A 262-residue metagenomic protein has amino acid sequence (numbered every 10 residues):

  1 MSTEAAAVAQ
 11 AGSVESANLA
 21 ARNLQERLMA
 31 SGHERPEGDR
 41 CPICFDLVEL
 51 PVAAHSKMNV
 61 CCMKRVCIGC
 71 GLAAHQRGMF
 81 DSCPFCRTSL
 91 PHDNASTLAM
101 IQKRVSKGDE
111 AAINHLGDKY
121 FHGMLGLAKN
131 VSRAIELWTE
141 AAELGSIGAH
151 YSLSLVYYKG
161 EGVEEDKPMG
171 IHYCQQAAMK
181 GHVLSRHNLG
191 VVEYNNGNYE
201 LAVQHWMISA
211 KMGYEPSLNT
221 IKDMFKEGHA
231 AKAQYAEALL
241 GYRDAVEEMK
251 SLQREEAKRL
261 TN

Functional and structural regions predicted by a protein language model:
S2-A54: Proximal pre-RING flanking segment of RING-type E3 ubiquitin ligases
C41-C44, M58-N59, C67, C83-C86: Short cysteine-rich clusters marking metal-coordination/redox-active sites
C61, R65-M79: Cys/His-coordinated zinc-finger cores
M63, S106-I113, Y120-M124, W138 (+7 more regions): Short helix-capping/linker turns of helical repeat alpha-solenoids
D93-M100, L127-L137, V163-Y173, N196-H205 (+1 more regions): Structural signature of tandem alpha-helical TPR/SEL1-like repeats, specifically the intra-repeat loop/turn
Y199-L218, K222-S251: TPR/TPR-like (Sel1-like) alpha-helical repeat modules
